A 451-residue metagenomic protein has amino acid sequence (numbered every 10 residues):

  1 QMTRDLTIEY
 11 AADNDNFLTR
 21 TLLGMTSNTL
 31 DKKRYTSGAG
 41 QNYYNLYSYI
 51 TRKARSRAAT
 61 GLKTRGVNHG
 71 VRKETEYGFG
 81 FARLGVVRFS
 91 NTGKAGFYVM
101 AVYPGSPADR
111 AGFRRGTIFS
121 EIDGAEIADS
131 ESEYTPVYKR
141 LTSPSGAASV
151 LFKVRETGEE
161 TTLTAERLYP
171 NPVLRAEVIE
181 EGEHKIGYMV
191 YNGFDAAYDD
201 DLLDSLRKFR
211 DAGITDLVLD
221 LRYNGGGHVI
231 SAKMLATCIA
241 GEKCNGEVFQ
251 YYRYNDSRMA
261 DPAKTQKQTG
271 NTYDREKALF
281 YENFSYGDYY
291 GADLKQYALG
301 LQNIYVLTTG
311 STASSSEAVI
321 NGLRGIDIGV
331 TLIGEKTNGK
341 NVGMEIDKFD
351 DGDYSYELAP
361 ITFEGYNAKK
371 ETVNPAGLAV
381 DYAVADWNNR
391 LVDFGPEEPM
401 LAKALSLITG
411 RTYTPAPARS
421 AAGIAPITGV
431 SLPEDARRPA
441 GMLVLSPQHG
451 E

Functional and structural regions predicted by a protein language model:
Q1-L217, Y223-G225, I230-S231, T237-N245 (+1 more regions): Flexible, low-complexity junctional segments that flank or bridge functional domains
I186-M189, A197-D216, G225-E451: C-terminal "post-core" interaction segments
